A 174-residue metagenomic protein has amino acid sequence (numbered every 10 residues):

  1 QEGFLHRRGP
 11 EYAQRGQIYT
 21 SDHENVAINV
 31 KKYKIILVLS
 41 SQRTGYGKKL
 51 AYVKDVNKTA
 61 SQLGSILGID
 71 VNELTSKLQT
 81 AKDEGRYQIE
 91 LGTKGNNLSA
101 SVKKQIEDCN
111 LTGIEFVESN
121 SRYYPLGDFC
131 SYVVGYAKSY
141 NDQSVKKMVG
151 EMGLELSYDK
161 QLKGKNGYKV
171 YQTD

Functional and structural regions predicted by a protein language model:
Q1-Q62, K165: Helix-start/capping segments and mature chain N-termini
E24-A27, T75-E84: Short, flexible, solvent-exposed loop/turn segments with mixed acidic/basic and small polar residues
S40, G68, K138: Hydrophobic/aromatic-lined pockets within catalytic cores
Y52-K54, K58-S65, Q79-D174: Small/polar-residue-rich segments within soluble enzyme cores
I66-T75: ATP-binding catalytic core of ATPases
